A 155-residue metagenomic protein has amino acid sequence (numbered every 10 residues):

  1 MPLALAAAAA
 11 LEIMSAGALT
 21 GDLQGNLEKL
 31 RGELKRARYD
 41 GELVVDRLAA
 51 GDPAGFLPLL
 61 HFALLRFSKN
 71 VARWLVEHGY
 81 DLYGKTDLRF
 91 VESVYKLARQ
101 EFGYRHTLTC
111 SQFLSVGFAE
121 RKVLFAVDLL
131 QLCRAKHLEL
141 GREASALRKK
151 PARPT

Functional and structural regions predicted by a protein language model:
P2-A9: Compositionally biased low-complexity segments, especially N-terminal hydrophobic helices that form the hydrophobic
A10-T155: Alpha-helical coiled-coil scaffolding segments
